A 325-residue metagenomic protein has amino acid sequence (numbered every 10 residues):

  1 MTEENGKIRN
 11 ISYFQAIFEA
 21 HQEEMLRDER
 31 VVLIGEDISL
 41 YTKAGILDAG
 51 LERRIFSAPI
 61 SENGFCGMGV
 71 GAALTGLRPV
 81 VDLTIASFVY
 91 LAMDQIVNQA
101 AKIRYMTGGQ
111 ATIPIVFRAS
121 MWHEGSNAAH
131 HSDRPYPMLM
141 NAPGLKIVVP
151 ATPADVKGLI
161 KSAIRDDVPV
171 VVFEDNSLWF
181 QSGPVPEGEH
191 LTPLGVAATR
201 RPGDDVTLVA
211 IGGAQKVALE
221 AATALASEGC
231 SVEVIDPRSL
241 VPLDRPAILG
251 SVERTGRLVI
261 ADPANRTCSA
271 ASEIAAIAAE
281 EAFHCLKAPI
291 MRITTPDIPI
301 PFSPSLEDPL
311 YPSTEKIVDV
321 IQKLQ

Functional and structural regions predicted by a protein language model:
M1-F173, D308: Thiamine diphosphate
T42-G50, A111-I113, E124, N176-Q325: Thiamine diphosphate
